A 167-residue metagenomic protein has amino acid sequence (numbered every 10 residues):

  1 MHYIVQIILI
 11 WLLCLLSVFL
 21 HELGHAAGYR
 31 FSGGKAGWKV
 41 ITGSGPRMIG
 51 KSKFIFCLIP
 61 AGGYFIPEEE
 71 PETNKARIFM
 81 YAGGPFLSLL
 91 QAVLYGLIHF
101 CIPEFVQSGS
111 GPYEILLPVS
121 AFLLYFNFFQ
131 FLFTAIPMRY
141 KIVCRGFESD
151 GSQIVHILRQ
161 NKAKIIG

Functional and structural regions predicted by a protein language model:
M1-Y3, Y95: Extended, non-globular alpha-helical segments
H2, F56-Y64, Q107, L132: A generic structural signal for ordered alpha-helices
Y3-L20, L117-F129: Membrane-embedded alpha-helical segments that form the functional core of polytopic membrane enzymes, especially those
L9-P71: Small-residue-rich helix-interface/hinge motifs
T73-G167: Hydrophobic transmembrane alpha-helical segments that form the core helix bundle of multi-pass membrane enzymes
